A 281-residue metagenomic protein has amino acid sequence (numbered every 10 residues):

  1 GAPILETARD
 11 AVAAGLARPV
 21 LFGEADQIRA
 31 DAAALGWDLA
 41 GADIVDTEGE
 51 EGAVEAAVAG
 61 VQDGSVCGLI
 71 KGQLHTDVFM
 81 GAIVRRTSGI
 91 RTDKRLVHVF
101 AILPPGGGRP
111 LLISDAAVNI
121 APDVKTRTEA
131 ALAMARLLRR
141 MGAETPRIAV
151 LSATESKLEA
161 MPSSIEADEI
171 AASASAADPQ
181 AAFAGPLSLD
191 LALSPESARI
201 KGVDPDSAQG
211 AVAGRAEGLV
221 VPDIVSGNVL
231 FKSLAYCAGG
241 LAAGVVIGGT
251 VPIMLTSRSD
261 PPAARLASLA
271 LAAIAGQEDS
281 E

Functional and structural regions predicted by a protein language model:
G1-V212, E217-E281: Anion-binding alpha/beta catalytic cores of soluble intermediary-metabolism enzymes, centered on
